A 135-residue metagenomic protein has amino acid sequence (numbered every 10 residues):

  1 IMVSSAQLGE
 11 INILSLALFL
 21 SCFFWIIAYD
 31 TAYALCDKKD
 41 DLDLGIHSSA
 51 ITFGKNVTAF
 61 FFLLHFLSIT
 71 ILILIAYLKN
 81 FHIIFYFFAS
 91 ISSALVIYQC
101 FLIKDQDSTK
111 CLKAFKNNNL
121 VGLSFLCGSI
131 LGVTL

Functional and structural regions predicted by a protein language model:
I1-L135: Multi-pass alpha-helical membrane architecture of UbiA-family and related isoprenoid/lipid prenyltransferases
